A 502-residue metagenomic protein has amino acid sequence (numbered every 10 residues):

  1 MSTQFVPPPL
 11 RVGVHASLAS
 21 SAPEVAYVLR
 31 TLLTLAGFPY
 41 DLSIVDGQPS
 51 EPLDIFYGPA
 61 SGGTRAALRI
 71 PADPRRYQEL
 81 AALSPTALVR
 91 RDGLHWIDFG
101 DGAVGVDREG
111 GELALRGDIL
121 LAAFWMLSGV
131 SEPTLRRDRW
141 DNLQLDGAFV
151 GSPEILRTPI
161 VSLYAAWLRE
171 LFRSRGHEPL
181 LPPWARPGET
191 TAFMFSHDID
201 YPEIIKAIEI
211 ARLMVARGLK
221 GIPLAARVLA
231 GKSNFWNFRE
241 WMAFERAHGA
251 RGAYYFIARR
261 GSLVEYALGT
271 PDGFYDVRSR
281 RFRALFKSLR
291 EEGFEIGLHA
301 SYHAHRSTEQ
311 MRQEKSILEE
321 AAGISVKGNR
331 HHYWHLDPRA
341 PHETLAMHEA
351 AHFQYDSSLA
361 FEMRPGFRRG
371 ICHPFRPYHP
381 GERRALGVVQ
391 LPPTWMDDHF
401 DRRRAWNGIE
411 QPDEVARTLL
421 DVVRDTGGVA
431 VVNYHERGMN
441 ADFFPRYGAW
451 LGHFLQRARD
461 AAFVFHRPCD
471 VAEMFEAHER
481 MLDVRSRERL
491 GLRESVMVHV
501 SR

Functional and structural regions predicted by a protein language model:
M1-D276, E362-R364, G370-H373, P380-R502: Terminal accessory/targeting
F172-R175, G293, A322, H352-Y355 (+2 more regions): A generic secondary-structure signal for well-formed alpha-helical elements
D198-D200, H299, Q354-D356: Conserved acidic functional residues
A230, W236-A346, A350: Long, K/E/R/D-enriched contiguous segments that form extended
Y302-Q390, V432, M439-W450: Catalytic domains of cell-wall/extracellular-matrix polysaccharide-remodeling enzymes, centered on de-N-acetylation
